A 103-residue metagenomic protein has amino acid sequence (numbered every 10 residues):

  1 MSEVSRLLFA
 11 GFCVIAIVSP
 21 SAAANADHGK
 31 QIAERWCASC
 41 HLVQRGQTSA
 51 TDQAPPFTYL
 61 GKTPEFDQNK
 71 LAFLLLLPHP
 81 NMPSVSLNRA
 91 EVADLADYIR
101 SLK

Functional and structural regions predicted by a protein language model:
M1-G11: Bacterial N-terminal signal peptides that target proteins for export
V14-I32: Electrostatic cytochrome c docking/interface patches
K30, R45-F73: Gly/Gly-Pro-rich "capping" loops immediately C-terminal to redox-active cysteine motifs in periplasmic/lumenal
E34-Q44, L95: The canonical Cys-X-X-Cys-His
R35, D52, F66-N69, H79 (+1 more regions): Extracytoplasmic
Q68-L76, A93-A96: An amphipathic alpha-helix signature
H79, V85-K103: C-terminal capping alpha-helices of c-type cytochrome domains
